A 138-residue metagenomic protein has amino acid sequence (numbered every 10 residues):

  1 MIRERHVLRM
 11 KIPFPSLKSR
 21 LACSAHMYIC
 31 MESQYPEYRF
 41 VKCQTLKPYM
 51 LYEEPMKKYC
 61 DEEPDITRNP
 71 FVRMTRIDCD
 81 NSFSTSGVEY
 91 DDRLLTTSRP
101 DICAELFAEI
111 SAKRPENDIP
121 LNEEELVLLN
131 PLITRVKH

Functional and structural regions predicted by a protein language model:
E4-R5: Loop/turn positions that initiate beta-strands
P13-L17: Short, charged beta-turn/beta-strand-edge "cap" motif at the junction between a beta-strand and an adjacent loop
K18-A25, C30-I66: Compact nucleic-acid interaction/catalytic patches
D61-H138: C-terminal terminal-subdomain/extension
